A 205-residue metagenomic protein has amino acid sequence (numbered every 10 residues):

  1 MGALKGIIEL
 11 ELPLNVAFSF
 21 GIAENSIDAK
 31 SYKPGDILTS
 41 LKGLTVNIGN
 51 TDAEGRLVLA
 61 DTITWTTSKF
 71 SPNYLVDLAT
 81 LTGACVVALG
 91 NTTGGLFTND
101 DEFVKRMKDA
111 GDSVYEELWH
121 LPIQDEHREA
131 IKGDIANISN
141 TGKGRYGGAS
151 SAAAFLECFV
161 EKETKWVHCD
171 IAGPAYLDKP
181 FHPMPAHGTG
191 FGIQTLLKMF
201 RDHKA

Functional and structural regions predicted by a protein language model:
M1-A205: A generic structural signal for tightly packed, nonpolar segments enriched in small/aliphatic residues
